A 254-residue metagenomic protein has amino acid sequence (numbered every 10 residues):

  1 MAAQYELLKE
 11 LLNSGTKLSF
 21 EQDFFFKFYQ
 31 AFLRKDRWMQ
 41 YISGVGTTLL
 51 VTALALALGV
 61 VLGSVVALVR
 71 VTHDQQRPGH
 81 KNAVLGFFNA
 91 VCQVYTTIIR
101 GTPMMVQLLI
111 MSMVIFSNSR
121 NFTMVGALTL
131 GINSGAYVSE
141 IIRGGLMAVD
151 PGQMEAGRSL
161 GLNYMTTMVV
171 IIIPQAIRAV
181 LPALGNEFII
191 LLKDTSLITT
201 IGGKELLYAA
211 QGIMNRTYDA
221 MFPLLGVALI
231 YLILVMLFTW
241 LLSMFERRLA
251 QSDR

Functional and structural regions predicted by a protein language model:
M1-R254: Transmembrane alpha-helices and adjacent helix-loop boundaries
